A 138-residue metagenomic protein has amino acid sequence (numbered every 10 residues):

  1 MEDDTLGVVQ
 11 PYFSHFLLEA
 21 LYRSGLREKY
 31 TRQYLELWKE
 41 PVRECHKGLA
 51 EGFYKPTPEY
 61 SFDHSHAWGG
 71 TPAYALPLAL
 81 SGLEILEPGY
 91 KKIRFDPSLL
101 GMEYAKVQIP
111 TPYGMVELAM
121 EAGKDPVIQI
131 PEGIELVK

Functional and structural regions predicted by a protein language model:
M1-L18, E59-W68: Solvent-exposed loop and edge beta-strand segments that line ligand/cofactor-binding and catalytic clefts
F13, R27-E28: Active-site-proximal binding-pocket segments
E28-K138: Non-catalytic C-terminal accessory modules of carbohydrate-active enzymes
